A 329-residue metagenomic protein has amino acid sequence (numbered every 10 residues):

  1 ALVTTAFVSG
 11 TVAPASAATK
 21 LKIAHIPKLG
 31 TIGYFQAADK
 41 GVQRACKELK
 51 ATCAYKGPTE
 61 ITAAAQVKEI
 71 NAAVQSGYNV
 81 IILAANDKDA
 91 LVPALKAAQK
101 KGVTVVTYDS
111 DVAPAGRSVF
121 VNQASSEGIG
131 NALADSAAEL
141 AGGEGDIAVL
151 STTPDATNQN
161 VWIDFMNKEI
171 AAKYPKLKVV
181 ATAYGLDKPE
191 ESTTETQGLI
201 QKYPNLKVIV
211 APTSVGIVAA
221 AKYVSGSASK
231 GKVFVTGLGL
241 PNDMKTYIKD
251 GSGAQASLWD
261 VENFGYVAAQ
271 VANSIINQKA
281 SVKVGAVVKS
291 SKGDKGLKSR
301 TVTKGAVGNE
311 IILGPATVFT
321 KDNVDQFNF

Functional and structural regions predicted by a protein language model:
A1-K22, K96-K101: Short, low-complexity disordered leader/linker segments with a strong preference for bacterial N-terminal type II
T19, P154-N158, E169-K173, V271-F329: Hinge/cleft segment of the Venus flytrap/periplasmic-binding protein
L21-A45, L49, C53-I70, Y78 (+3 more regions): Extracytoplasmic "Venus flytrap"
A24-H25, G77-A85, T104-Y108, A148-V149 (+4 more regions): Periplasmic-binding protein-like
Y34-L49, I129-L133, T157-L177, E191 (+3 more regions): Short, solvent-exposed amphipathic alpha-helices that sit in or adjacent to ligand/effector-binding or catalytic
T52, D89-G128, E139, D146 (+1 more regions): Flexible loop/hinge segments that line or gate small-molecule binding clefts
Q66, V121-I147, V161, E191-T193 (+2 more regions): Hydrophobic alpha-helical segments within soluble ligand-binding/sensing domains
L83-K100, M166, G185-Y247: Hydrophobic alpha-helical
